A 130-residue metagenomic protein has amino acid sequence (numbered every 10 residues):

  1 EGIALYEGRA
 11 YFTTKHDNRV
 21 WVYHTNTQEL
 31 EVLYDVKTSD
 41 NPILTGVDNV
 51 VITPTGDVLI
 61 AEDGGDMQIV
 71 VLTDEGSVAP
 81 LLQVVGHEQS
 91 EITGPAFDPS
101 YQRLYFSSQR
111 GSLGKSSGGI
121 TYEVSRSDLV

Functional and structural regions predicted by a protein language model:
E1-V130: Sequence/structural signature of beta-propeller domains
